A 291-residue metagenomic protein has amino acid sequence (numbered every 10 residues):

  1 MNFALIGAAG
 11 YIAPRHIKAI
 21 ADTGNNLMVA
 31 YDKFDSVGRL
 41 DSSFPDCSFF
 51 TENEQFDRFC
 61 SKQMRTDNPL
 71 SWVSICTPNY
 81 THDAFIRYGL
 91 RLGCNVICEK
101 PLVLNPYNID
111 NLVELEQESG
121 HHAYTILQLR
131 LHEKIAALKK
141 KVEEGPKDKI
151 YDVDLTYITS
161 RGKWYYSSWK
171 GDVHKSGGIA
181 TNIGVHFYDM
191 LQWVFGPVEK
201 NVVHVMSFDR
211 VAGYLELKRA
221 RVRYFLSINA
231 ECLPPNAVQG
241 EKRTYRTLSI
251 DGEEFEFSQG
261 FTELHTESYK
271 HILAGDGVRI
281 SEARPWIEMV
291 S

Functional and structural regions predicted by a protein language model:
M1-P45: N-terminal Rossmann-like dinucleotide-binding module
H16, S48-V113: Beta-loop-alpha module in the N-terminal Rossmann-like domain of NAD(P)-dependent dehydrogenases, especially those
L27, D46, P69-V73, K147-I150: Local beta-strand N-terminus motif with an aromatic residue
C60-M64, W72-S74, K270-S291: C-terminal helix-rich "cap/oligomerization" subdomain common to oxidoreductases
Y80, V103-K163: A contiguous active-site-proximal alpha/beta segment in oxidoreductase catalytic domains
K163-L233, R284-E288: Rossmann-like dinucleotide-binding domain that binds NAD(P)(H)
R210-E263: C-terminal substrate-binding/catalytic lobe of Rossmann-fold NAD(P)-dependent oxidoreductases
